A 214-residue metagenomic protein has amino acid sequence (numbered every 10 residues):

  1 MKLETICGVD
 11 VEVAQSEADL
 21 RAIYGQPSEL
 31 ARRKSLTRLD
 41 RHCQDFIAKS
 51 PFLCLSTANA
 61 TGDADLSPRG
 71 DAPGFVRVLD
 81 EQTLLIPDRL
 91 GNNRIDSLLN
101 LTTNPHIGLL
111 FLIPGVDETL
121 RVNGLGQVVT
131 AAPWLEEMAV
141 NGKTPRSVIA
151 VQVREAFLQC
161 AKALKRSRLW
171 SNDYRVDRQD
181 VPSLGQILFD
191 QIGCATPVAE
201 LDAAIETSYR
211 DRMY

Functional and structural regions predicted by a protein language model:
M1-Y214: Binding-site signature for planar aromatic cofactors or substrates
